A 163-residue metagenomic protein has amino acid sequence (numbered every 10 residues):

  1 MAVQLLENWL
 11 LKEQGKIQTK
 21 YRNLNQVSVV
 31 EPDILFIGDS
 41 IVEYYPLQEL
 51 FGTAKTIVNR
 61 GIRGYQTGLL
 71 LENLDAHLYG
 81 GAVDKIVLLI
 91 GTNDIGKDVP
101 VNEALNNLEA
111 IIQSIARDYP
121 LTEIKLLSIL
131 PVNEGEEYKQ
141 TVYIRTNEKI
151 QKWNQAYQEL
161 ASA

Functional and structural regions predicted by a protein language model:
M1-I37, V42-T53, S162: N-terminal secretory targeting modules
S40, I62, T92-N93: Active-site metal-binding loops of divalent metal-dependent hydrolases
I41, G64, P131: Residue-level detector of flexible, active-site-proximal loop/helix-junction positions within diverse enzyme catalytic
Y44-Y45, T67-G68, D94-K97: Short active-site-adjacent helix-start/loop capping segments
T53-T56, L121-T122: A generic structural motif
T56-G68: A short beta-strand-loop structural module common to alpha/beta enzyme folds
E72-A163: Alpha-helical cap/lid subdomain in secreted, periplasmic, or secretory-pathway luminal O-acyl-processing enzymes
